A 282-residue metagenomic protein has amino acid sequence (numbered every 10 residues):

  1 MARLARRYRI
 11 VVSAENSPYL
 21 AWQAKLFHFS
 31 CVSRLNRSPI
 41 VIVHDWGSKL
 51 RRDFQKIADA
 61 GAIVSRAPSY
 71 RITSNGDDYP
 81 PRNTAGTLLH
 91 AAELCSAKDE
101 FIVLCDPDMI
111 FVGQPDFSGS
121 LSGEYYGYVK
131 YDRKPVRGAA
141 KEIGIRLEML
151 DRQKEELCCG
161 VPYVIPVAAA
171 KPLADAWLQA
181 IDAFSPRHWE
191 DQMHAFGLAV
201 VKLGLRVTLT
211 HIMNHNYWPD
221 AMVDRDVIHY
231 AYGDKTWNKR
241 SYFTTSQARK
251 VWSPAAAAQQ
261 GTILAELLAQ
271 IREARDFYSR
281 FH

Functional and structural regions predicted by a protein language model:
M1-P80, A91-K98: N-terminal anchoring/stem segment of glycosyltransferases
Y19-L20, K49-R52, T73-N75, I110-Q114 (+3 more regions): Short catalytic/ligand-binding loop motif for oxyanion handling, primarily in non-cytosolic enzymes, centered on
W22-K25, F29, R82-G86, E190-L198: A structural signal for well-ordered alpha-helical segments within the folded catalytic domains of diverse enzymes
V41-I42, I102-D106, F111, V207-H211: A structural signal for short, well-ordered beta-strand segments and their strand-loop junctions that often border
P80-K134: GT-A fold catalytic core of metal-dependent nucleotide-sugar glycosyltransferases, centered on the diacidic
F111-D182: Conserved catalytic core of nucleotide-sugar-dependent glycosyltransferases
L150-G233: Catalytic core and acceptor-binding pocket of nucleotide-sugar-dependent glycosyltransferases
R206-H282: C-terminal catalytic/acceptor-binding lobe
